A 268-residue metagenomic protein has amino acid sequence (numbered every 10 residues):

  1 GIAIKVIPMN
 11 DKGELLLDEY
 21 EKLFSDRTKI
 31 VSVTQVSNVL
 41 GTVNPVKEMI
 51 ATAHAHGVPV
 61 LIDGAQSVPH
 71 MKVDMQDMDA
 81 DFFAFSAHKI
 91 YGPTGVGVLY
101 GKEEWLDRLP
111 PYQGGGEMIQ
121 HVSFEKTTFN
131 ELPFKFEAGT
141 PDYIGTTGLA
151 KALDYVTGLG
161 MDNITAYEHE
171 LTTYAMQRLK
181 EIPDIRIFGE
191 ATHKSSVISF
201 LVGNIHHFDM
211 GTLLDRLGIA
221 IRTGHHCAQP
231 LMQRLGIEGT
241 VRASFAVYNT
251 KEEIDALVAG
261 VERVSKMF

Functional and structural regions predicted by a protein language model:
G1-F268: Pyridoxal 5′-phosphate
